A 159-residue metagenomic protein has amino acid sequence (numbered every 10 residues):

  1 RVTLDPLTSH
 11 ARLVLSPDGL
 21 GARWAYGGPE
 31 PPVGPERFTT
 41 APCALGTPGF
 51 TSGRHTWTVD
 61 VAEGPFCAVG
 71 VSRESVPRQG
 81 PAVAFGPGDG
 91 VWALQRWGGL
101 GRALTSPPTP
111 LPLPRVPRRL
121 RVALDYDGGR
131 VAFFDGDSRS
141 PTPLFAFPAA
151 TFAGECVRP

Functional and structural regions predicted by a protein language model:
R1-P159: Beta-rich ligand-recognition domains in immune and ubiquitin systems
